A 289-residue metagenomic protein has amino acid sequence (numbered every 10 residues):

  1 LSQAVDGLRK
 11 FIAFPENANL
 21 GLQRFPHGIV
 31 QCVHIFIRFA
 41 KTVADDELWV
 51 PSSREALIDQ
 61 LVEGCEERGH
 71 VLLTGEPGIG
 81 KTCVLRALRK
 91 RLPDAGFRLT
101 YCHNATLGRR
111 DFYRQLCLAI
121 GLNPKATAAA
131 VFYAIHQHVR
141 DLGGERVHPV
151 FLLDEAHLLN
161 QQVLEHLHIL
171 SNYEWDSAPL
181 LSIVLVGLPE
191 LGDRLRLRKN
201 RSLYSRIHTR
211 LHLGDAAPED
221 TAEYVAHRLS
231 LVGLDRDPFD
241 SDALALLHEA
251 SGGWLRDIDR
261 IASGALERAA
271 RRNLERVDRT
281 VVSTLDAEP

Functional and structural regions predicted by a protein language model:
P15-R68: A short, basic N-terminal segment
I37-K41, F97-L99, L107-A126: Conserved NTP-binding/hydrolysis module of P-loop NTPases
G69-A87: Walker A/P-loop nucleotide-binding motif
T74, H103, L153: Residues at the beta-strand->loop junction immediately N-terminal to the Walker
R89, L191-R206: Short regulatory helix/loop adjacent to the ATP-binding pocket of P-loop NTPases
C102-A105, L195, H208-D220: Conserved AAA+ ATPase "SRH/arginine-finger" region at the nucleotide-binding site
G108, N123-H166, W175-P179, A216-T221 (+3 more regions): Mid-core helix/loop region of P-loop NTP-binding domains shared across ATPases and GTPases
E219, E223-A226, S230-P289: C-terminal alpha-helical "lid" subdomain
